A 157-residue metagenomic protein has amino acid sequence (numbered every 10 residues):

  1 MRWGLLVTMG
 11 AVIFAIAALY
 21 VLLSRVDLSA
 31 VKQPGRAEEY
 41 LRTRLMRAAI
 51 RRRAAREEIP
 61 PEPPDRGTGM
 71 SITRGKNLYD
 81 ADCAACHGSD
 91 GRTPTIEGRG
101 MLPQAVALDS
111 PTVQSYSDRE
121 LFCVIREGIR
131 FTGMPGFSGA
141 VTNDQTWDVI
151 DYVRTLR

Functional and structural regions predicted by a protein language model:
M1, T43-R44, A85-G88, V113: A short linear-motif detector with a strong N-terminal bias
R2-T73, D118, S138-V153: Periplasmic c-type cytochrome electron-transfer domains
G4, S29-G35, K76-C83, P103-S110: Short, mixed-charge, low-aromatic patches
A54, T68-R92, L121-C123: Sequence/structural segment immediately N-terminal to covalent heme-attachment motifs in c-type and related
P94-I96: Short Cys/His-rich "knuckle" micro-motifs
G100-L156: Extracytoplasmic electron-transfer domains, predominantly the class I c-type cytochrome c fold
